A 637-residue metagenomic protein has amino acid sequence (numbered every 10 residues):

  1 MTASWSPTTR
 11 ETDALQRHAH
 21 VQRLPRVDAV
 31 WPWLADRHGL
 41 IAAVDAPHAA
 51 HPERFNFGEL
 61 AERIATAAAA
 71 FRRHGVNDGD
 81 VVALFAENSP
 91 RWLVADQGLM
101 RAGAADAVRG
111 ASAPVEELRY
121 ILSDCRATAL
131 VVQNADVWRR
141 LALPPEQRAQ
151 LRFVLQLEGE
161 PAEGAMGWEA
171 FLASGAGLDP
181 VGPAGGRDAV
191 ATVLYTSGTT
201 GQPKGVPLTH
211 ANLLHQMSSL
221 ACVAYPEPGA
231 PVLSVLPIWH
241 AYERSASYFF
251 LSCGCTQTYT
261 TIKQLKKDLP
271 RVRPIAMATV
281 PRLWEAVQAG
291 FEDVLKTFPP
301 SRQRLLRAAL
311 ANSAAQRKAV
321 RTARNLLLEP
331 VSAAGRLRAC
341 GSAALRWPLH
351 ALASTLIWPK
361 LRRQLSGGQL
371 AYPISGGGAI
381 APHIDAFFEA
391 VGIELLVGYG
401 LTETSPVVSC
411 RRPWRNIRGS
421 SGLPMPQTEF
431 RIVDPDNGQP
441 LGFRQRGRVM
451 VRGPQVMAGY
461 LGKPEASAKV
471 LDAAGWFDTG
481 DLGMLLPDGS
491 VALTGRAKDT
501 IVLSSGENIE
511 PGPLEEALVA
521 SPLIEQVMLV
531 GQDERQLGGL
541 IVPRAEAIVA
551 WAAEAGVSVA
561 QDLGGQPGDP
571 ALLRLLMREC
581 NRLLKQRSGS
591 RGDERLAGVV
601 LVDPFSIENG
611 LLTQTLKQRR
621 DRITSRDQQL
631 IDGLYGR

Functional and structural regions predicted by a protein language model:
T12, A29-F55, V600-I607: AMP-dependent adenylate-forming
G39, Q156, A173-Y195, Q202 (+1 more regions): Conserved pre-ATP/AMP-binding loop-to-beta segment of ANL
A42-Q97, P114-R119, G167-A170, H210-A211: Conserved AMP-binding/adenylate-forming core of the ANL superfamily
R54-G58, A191-M217, R620: Conserved AMP-binding A3 loop
R73-H74, R101-A170: Structural core segment of the AMP-binding/adenylate-forming
A113, L130, G453, A458-G459 (+1 more regions): AMP-binding/adenylate-forming catalytic core of the ANL superfamily
L214-L233, I238-A334, C340-T355, P359: Conserved AMP-binding/adenylation subdomain of ANL enzymes
P424, T428, N437-R444, R448-L503: Conserved ATP-binding/catalytic segment of the ANL
